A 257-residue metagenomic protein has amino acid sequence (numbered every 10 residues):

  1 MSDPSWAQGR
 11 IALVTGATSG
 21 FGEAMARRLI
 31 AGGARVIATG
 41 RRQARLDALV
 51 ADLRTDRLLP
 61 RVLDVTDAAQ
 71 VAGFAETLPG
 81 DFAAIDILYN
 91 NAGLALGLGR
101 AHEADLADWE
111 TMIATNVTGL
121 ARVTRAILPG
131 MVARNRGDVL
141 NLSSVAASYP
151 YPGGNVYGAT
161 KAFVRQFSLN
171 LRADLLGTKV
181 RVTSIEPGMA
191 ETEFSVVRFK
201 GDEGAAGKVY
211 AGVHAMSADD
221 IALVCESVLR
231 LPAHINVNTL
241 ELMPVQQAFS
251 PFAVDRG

Functional and structural regions predicted by a protein language model:
T18-S19: Conserved glycine-rich cofactor-binding loop
G32-A48: Conserved glycine-rich Rossmann-like NAD(P)H-binding loop of the short-chain dehydrogenase/reductase
A44, V62-G73, L106: The beta1-alpha1 cofactor-binding region of Rossmann-like NAD(H)/NADP(H)-dependent oxidoreductases
G99-A101, D105-E110: Substrate-binding pocket helix/loop in short-chain dehydrogenase/reductase
T124, T160: Active-site helix of classical SDR
S144: Residue(s) in the substrate-gating loop at a strand-loop-helix junction that position the organic substrate next
S184-G188, E203-S250: C-terminal helical subdomain
